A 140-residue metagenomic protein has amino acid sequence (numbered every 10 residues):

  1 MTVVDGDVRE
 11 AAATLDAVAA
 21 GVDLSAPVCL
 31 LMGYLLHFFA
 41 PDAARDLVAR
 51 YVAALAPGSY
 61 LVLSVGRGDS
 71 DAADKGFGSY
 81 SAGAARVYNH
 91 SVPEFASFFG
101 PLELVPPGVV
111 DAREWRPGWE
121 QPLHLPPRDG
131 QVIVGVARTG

Functional and structural regions predicted by a protein language model:
M1-G140: Alpha-helical subdomain
